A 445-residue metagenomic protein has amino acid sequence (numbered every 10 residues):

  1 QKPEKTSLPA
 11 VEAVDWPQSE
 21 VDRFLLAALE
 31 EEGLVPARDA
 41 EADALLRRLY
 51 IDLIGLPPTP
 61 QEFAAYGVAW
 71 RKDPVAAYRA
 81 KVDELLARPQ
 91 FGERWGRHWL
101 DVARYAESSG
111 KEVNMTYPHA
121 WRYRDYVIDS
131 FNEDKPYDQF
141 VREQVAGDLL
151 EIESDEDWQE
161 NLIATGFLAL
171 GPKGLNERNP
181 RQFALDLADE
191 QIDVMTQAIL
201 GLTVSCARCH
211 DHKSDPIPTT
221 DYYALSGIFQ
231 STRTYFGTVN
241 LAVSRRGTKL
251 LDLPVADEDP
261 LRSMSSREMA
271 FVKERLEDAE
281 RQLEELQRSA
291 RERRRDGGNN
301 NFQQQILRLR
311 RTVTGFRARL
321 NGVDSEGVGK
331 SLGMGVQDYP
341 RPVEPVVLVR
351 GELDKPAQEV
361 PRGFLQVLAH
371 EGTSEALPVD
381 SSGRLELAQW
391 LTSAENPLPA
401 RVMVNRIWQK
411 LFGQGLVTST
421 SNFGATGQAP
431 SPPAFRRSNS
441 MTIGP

Functional and structural regions predicted by a protein language model:
Q1-D252, Q337-A357, P361-Q366, P399-R437: Short, structured secondary-structure elements that scaffold catalytic or ligand/cofactor-binding regions
Q191, M195-A198, R275, L309-T312: Amphipathic alpha-helix face/heptad-repeat signature
L251-E280: Short, charge/polar-rich alpha-helical segments
M269, K273-L276, E280-L283, A290 (+4 more regions): Heptad-repeat amphipathic alpha-helical coiled-coil interaction surface used for oligomerization/assembly
R288-F302: Charged, low-complexity interaction regions
N301-E344: Long amphipathic alpha-helical scaffold segments
S374, P378-V379, E386-P399, M403 (+1 more regions): Structured secondary-structure scaffolds
S438-P445: N-terminal low-complexity segments that are often proline-rich with Ser/Thr-Pro
